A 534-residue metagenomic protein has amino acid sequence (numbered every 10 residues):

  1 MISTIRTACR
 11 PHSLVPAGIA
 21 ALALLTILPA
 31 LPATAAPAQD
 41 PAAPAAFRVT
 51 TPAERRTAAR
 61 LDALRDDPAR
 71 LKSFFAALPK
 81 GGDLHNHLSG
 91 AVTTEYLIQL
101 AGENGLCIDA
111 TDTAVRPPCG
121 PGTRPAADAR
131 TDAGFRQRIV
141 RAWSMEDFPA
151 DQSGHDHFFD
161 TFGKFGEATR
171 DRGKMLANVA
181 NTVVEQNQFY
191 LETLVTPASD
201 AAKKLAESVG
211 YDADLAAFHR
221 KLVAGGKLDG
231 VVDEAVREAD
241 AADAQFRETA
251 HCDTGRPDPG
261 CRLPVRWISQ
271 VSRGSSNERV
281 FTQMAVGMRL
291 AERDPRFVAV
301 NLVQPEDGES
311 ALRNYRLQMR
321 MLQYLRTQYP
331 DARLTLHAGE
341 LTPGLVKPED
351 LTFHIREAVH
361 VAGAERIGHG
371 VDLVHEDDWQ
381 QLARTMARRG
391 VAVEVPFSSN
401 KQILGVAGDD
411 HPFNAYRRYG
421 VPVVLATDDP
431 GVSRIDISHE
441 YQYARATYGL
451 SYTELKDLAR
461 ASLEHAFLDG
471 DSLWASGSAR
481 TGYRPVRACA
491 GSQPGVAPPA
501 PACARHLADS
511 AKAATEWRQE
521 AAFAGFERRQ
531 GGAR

Functional and structural regions predicted by a protein language model:
I2-P37: Secretory targeting and sorting signals
Q39-R534: Metal-cofactor-binding active-site regions of metalloenzymes
